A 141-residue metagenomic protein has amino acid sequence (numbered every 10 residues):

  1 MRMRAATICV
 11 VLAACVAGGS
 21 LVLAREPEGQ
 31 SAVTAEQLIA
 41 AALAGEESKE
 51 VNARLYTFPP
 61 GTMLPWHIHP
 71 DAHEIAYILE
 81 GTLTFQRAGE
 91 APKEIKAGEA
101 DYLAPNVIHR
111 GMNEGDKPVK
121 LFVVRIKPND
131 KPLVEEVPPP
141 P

Functional and structural regions predicted by a protein language model:
M1-V11: Bacterial N-terminal signal peptides that target proteins for export
C9-G19: Bacterial N-terminal signal peptides
G19-R25: Sec/Tat signal peptide C-region and signal peptidase I cleavage site
R25-Q37, A41-K49, R110-P141: Double-stranded beta-helix
S48-E50, T62-Y77: A short beta-loop-beta micro-motif enriched in histidine and acidic residues
W66, F85-Q86, H109-G115: Short beta-strand His + acidic residue motifs that chelate non-heme Fe in jelly-roll/DSBH and cupin folds
H69-G89, E99: Glycine- and acidic-residue-biased ligand/ion/polar-headgroup-sensing regions
G89-N106: Short acidic-glycine-tyrosine-enriched beta hairpin
